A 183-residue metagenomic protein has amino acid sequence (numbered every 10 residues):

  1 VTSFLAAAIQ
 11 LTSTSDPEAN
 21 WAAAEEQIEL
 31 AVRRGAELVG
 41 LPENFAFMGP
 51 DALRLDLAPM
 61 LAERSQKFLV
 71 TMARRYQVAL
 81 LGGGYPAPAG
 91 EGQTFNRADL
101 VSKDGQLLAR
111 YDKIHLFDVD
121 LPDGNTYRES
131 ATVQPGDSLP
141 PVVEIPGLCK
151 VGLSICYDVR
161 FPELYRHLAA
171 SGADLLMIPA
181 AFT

Functional and structural regions predicted by a protein language model:
V1-A7: Extreme N-terminal starter segment of soluble prokaryotic enzymes
Q10-D16: Short polar catalytic/cofactor-binding loops
P17, E26-D104, L108-D112, D118-V119 (+1 more regions): Cys-nucleophile CN-hydrolase/nitrilase-fold catalytic domain and related Cys-dependent amidase chemistry that acts on
A19-L30, R160-H167: Short, acidic/polar
G40, M177-I178: Conserved beta-strand positions in the central sheet of alpha/beta enzyme cores
A89-S171, P179, T183: Active-site catalytic loop in hydrolytic enzyme cores
